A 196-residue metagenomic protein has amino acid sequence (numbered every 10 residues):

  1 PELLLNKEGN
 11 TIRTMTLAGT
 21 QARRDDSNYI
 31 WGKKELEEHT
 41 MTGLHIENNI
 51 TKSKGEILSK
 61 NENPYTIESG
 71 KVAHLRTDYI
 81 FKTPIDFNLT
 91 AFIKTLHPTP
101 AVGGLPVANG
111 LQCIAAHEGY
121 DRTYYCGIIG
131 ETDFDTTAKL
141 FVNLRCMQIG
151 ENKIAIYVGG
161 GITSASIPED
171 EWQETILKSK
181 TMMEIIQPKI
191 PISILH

Functional and structural regions predicted by a protein language model:
P1-M41, T136-G159: An anion-binding catalytic pocket shared by soluble metabolic enzymes
E2-L3, D78-H196: Conserved hydrophobic core element of enzyme catalytic domains
R13-A116, Q187-I190: Contiguous alpha-helical scaffold segments within structured protein domains that host functional hotspots
